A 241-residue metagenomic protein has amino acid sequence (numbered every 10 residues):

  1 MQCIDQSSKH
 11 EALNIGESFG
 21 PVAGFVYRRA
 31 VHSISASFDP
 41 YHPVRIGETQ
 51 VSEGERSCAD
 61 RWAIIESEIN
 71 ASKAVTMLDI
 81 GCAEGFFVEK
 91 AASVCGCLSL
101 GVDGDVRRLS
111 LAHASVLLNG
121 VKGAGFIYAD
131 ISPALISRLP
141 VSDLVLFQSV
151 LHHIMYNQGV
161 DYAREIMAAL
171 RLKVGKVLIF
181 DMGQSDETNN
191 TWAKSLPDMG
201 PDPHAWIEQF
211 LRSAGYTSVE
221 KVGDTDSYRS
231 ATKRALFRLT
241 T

Functional and structural regions predicted by a protein language model:
G54-K73: Conserved alpha-helix/loop element of class I SAM-dependent methyltransferases that forms part of the SAM/SAH-binding
A74-A83: Conserved class I S-adenosyl-L-methionine
G85-E89: Glycine-rich SAM-binding Motif I of class I
C97-G120: Class I SAM-dependent methyltransferase SAM/SAH-binding core
G120-I131: Conserved SAM-binding strand-loop segment of SAM-dependent methyltransferases
L146: A conserved beta-strand element that flanks and buttresses the S-adenosyl-L-methionine
I154-A169: A short, conserved alpha-helix within the catalytic core of class I
V174-Q184: Conserved beta-strand signature within the Rossmann-like core of class I S-adenosyl-L-methionine
